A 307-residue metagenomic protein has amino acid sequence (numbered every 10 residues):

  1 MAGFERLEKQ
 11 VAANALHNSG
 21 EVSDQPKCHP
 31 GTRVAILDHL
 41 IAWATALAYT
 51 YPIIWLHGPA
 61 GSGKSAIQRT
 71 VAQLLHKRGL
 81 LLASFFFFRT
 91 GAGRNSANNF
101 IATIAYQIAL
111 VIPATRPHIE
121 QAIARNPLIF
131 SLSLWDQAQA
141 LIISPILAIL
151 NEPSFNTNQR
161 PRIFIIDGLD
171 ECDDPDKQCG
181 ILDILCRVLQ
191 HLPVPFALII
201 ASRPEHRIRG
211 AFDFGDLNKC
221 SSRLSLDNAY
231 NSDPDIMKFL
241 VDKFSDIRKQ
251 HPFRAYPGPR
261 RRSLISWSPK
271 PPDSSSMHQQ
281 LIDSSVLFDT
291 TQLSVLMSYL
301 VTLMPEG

Functional and structural regions predicted by a protein language model:
M1-G307: Conserved NB-ARC/NACHT P-loop NTPase core of NLR-like innate immune receptors
